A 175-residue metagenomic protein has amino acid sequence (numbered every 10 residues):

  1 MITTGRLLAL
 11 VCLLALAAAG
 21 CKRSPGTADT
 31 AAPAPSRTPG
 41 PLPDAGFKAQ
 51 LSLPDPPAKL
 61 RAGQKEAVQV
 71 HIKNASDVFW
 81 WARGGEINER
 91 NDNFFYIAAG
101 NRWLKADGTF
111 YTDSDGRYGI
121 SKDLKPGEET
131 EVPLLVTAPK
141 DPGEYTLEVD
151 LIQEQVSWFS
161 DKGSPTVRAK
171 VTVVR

Functional and structural regions predicted by a protein language model:
M1-A19: Sec-dependent bacterial lipoprotein signal peptides
R6, A62-G63: Short hydrophobic/aromatic segments of transmembrane alpha-helices and their interfaces
V11, T27-A28, D107, V173: Intrinsically disordered, low-complexity segments enriched in polar/charged small residues
G20-S24: Bacterial signal peptide processing site
T27-S36: Long, low-complexity intrinsically disordered segments that are proline/alanine-rich with interleaved serine/threonine
R37-A58, E66-V132, E144-V173: Contiguous segments within soluble domain cores/interaction surfaces
A58-L60, T137: Short amphipathic alpha-helices and their capping/turn segments at secondary-structure boundaries
L135-G143: Short, surface-exposed loop/turn segments at beta-strand-coil junctions that are enriched for proline with nearby
